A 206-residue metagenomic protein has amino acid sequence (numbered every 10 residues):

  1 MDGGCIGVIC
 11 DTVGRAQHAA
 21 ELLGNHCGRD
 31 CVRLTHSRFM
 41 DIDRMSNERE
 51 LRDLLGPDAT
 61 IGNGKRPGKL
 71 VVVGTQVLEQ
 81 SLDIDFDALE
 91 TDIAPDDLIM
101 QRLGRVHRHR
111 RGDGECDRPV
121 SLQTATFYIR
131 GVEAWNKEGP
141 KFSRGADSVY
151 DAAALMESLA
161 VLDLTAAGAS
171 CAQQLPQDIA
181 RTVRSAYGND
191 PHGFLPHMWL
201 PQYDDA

Functional and structural regions predicted by a protein language model:
M1-I9, G14, H18-D53, D58-G62 (+2 more regions): C-terminal helicase lobe and adjacent C-terminal extensions/tails of nucleic-acid helicase motors
N63-E79, T91: Conserved two-lobed SF2 helicase motor
D83: Flexible glycine/serine/alanine-rich "lid" or loop that lines and gates the nucleotide-sugar donor pocket in diverse
